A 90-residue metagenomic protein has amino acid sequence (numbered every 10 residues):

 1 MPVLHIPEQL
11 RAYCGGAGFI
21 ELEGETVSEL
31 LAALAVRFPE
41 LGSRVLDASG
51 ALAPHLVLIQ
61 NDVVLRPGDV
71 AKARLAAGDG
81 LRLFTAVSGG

Functional and structural regions predicted by a protein language model:
M1-G89: Ubiquitin-like/PB1-type beta-grasp interaction modules and other compact soluble beta-rich domains
